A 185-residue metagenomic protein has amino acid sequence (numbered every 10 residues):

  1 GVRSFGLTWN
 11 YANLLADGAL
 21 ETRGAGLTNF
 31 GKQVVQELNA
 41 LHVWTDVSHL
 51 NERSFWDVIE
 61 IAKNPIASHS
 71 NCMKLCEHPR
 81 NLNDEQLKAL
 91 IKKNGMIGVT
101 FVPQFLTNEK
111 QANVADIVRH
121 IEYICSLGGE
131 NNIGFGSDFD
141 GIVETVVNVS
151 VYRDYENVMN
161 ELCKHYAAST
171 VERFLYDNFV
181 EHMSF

Functional and structural regions predicted by a protein language model:
V2-T100, Q104-T107, V118, E122-C125 (+3 more regions): Extended, charged catalytic domains and RNA/DNA-binding interfaces, predominantly in divalent-metal-using enzymes
C72, G141, E181: Active-site micro-motifs of SAM-dependent methyltransferase domains
G98, N132-G136, V171-L175: Conserved active-site loop/cleft motifs that coordinate metal ions or position small ligands
N108-Q111, I142-V151, L162-H165: Outer-membrane beta-barrel pore domains
A112, R119-Y123, G128-N131, S169 (+1 more regions): C-terminal functional module detector
G128-S150: Short acidic/histidine-rich active-site segments
S150-F185: Mid-to-C-terminal alpha-helical segments outside catalytic/metal-binding sites
